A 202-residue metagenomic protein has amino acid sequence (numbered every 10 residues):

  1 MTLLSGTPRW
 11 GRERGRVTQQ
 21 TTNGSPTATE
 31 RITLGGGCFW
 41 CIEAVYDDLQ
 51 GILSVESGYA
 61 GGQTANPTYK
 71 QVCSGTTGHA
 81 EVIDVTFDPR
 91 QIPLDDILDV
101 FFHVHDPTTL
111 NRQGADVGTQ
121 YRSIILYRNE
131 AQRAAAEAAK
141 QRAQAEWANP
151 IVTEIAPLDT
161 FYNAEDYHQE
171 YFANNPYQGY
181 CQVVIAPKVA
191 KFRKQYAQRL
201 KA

Functional and structural regions predicted by a protein language model:
T2-A202: Flexible coil/turn and secondary-structure edge motifs
